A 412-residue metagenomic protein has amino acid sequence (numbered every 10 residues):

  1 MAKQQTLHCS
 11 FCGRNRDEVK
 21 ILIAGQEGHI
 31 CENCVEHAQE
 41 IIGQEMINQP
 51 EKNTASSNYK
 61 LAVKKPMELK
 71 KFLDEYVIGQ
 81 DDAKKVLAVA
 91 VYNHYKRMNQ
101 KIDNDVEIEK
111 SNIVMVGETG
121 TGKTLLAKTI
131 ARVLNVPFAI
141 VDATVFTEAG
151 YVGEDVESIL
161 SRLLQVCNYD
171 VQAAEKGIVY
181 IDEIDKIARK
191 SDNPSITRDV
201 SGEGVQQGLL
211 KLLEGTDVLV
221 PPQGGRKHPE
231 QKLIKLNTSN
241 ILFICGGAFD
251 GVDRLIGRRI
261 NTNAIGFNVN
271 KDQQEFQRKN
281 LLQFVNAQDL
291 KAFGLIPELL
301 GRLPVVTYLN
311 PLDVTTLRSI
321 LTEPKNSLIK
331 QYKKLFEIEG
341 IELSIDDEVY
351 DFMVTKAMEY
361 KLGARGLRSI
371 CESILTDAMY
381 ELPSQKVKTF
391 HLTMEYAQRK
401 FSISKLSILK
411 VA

Functional and structural regions predicted by a protein language model:
A2-A24, H29-C34, E40-G79, K84-A139 (+2 more regions): AAA+ P-loop NTPase nucleotide-binding core of proteostasis motors
